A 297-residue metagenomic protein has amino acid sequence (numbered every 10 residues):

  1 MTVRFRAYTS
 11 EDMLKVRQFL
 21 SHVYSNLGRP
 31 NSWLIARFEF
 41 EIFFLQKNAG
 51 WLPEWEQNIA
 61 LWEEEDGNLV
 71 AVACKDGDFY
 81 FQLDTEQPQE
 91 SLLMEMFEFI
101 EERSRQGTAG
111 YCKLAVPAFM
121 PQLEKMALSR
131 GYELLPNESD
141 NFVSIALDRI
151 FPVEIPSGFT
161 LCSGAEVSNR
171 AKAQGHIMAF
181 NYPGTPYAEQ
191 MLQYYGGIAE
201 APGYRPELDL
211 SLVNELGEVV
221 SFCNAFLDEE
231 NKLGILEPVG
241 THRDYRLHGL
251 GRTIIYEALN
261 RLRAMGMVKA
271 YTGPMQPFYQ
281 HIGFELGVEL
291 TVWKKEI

Functional and structural regions predicted by a protein language model:
V3-Q18, L27-R29, T160-A173: A short beta-loop-alpha structural element at the N-terminal edge of CoA-dependent acyl/N-acetyltransferase catalytic
Y8-M13, S21-Q106, N214-E215, V219-G234 (+1 more regions): Conserved donor-binding loop and adjoining core beta-sheet/short helix segment in diverse acyl/aminoacyl transferases
F19-R37, G50-W51, G175-E189, E200-P202: Helix-loop element at the rim of GNAT/NAT acetyltransferase active sites that forms part of the acceptor-substrate
N58-L61, L208-S211, Y256: Hydrophobic beta-strand residues of extracellular immunoglobulin-like
D76-G158, L290-I297: Acyl-donor-binding surface of acyltransferase catalytic domains
Q89-E102, T241-R243, L247-A264, H281: Conserved acetyl-CoA-binding loop-helix of GNAT-fold acetyltransferases
C112-A115, L236, K269-P274: Conserved hydrophobic beta-strand within the GNAT/NAT acetyltransferase core sheet that lines the active-site cleft
F151-E230: Flexible, substrate/cofactor-facing loop regions flanked by secondary structure within enzyme catalytic domains
